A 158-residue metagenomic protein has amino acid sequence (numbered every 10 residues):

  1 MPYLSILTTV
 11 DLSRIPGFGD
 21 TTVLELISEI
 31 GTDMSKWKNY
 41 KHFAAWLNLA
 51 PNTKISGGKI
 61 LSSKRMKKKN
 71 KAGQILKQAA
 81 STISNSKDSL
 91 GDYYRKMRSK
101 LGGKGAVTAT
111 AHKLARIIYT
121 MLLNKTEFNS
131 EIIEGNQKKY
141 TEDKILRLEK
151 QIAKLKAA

Functional and structural regions predicted by a protein language model:
M1-A158: A detector of single, family-specific signature residues that are central to catalytic or substrate-handling motifs
